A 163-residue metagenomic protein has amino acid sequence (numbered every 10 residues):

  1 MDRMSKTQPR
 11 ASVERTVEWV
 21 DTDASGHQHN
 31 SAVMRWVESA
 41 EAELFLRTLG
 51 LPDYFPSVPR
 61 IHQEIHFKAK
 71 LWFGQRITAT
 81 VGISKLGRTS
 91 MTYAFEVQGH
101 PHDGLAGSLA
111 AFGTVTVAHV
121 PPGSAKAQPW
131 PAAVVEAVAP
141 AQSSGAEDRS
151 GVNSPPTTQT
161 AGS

Functional and structural regions predicted by a protein language model:
D2-L46, T157-S163: Catalytic strand-loop segment that frames the active site of acyl-thioester-processing enzymes
D2-V13, F67-R76, S84-S163: HotDog/MaoC-like acyl-thioester-processing domains
Q28, V58-R60, A110: A broad, structural micro-motif
T48-L49, Q142: Short, flexible helix/strand-to-coil boundary loops that buttress conserved ligand/catalytic motifs in alpha/beta
L49-V58: Short, basic/aromatic beta-hairpin or loop at an interaction surface
H62-H66: Short alpha-helix capping/helix-loop boundary micro-motifs
